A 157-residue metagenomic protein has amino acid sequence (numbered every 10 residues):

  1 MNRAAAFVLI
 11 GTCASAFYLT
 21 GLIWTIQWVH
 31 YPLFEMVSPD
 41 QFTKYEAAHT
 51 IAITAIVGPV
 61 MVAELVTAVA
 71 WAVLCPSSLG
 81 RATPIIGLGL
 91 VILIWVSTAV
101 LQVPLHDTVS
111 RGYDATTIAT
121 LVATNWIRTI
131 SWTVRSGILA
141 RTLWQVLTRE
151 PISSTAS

Functional and structural regions predicted by a protein language model:
N2-F17, A70-I92: Interfacial segments of alpha-helical transmembrane regions
N2-P59, A63, P104-T120, A156: Interfacial loop at the N-terminal end of multi-pass membrane proteins
I23, A68-C75, T98, L139-V146: Structural signal for membrane-spanning alpha-helices in multi-pass inner-membrane proteins, emphasizing helix cores
V60-A70, T129-G137: Core segments of transmembrane alpha-helices that mediate helix-helix packing or line hydrophobic substrate/ligand
I92-V100: Mid-bilayer segments of alpha-helical transmembrane spans in multi-pass integral membrane proteins that mediate
G112-R141, P151: Alpha-helical transmembrane segments of multi-pass integral membrane proteins, characterized by long hydrophobic
T148-S157: Short, charged juxtamembrane terminal tails flanking transmembrane helices
